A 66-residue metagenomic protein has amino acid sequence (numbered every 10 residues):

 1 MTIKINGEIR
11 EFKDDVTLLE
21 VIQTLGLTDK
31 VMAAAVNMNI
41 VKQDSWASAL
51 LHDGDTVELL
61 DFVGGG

Functional and structural regions predicted by a protein language model:
M1-G65: Ubiquitin-like/PB1-type beta-grasp interaction modules and other compact soluble beta-rich domains
